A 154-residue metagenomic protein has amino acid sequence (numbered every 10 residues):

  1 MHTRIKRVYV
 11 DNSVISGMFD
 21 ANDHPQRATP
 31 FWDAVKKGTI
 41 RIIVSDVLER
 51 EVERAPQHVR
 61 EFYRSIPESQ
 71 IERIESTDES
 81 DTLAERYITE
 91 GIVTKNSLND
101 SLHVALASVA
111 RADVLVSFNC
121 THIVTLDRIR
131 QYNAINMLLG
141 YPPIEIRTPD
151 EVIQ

Functional and structural regions predicted by a protein language model:
M1-R7, P25, E49-R50, A110-Q154: Acidic, PIN/NYN-like endoribonuclease modules and their adjacent C-terminal/linker elements
M1-V44, E51-S65, I71, T89-K95 (+2 more regions): Short, well-structured N-terminal submotif of metal-dependent ribonuclease cores
P30, P67, N99, H122 (+1 more regions): Residue-level detector of alpha-helical recognition elements and their boundaries
A34-V35, E61, D78-E79, D100-S101 (+1 more regions): Short, charged/polar low-complexity linear motifs in solvent-exposed/disordered segments
V35, I66-P67, A107, L139: A generic structural signal for well-ordered alpha-helical segments
I43, I74, E145-R147: General small-molecule cofactor/ligand-binding pocket signal
E72-Q131, I153: Active-site neighborhoods of divalent-metal-dependent phosphate/nucleic-acid chemistry enzymes
